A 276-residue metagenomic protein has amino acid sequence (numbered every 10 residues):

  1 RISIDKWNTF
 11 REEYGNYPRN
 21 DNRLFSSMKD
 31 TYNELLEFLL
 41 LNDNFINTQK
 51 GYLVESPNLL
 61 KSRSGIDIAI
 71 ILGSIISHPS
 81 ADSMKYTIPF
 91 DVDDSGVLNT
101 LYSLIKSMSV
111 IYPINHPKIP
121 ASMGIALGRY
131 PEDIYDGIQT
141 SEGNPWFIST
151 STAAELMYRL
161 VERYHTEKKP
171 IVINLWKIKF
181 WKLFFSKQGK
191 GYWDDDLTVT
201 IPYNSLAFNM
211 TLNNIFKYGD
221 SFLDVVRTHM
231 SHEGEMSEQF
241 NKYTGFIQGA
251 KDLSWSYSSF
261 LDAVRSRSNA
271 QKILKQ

Functional and structural regions predicted by a protein language model:
R1-W7, A153: Extended, hydrophobic/aromatic-rich amphipathic alpha-helical segments that build helical scaffolds
S3, S74-S77, M157, Y257 (+1 more regions): Hydrophobic core/packing positions within alpha-helical solenoid repeats
I4, N33-L36, L261: Short, well-ordered alpha-helical packing segments
N8-G15, K85, H165-V172, E238 (+1 more regions): Structured alpha-helical bundle/scaffold domains in large eukaryotic membrane-trafficking regulators
F10, P18, M210-T211: The substrate-binding groove and active-site-proximal loops of carbohydrate-active enzymes, especially glycoside
E13-T152, Y158, E162-P170, I178-G191 (+1 more regions): Extended ligand-binding clefts on enzyme/binding-domain cores
G137-S149, K179-Q276: CBM-like carbohydrate-recognition segments
